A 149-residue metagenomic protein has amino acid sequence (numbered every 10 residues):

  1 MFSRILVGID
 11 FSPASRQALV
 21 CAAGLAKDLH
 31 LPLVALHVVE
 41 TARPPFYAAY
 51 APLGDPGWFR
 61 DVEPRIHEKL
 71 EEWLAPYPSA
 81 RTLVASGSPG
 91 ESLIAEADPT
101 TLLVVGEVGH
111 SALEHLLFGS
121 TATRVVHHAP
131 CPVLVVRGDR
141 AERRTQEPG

Functional and structural regions predicted by a protein language model:
M1, E72-L103, E142-G149: Structural beta-alpha unit
M1-L53, Y77, E96, H128 (+2 more regions): Small/aliphatic-rich secondary-structure junction motif
A23, E71, E91, T123-R124: Active-site phosphate/pyrophosphate- and oxyanion-stabilizing loops and adjacent acidic/basic residues in soluble
V34-L36, R81-A85, L134: General small-molecule cofactor/ligand-binding pocket signal
H37, G106-V108, R137-G138: Short secondary-structure boundary segments
R43, D98-G109: Conserved N-terminal glycine/acidic-rich loop preference
L53-E68: A short acidic, glycine-rich active-site loop that binds or catalyzes chemistry on phosphate/adenosine moieties
V105-H128, E142-T145: Glycine-rich, Arg-bearing micro-motifs that act as flexible, cationic patches
